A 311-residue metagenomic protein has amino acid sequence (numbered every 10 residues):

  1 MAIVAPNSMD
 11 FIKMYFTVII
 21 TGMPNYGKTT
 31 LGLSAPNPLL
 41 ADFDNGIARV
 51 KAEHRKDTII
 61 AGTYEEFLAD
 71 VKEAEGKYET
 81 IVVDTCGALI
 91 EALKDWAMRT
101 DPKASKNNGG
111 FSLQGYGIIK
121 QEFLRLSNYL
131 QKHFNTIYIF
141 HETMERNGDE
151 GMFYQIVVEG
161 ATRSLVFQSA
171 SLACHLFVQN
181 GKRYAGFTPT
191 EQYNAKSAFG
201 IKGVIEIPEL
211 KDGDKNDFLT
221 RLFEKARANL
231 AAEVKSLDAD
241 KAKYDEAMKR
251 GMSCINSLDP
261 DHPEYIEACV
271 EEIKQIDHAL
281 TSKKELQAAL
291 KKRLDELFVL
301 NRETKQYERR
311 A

Functional and structural regions predicted by a protein language model:
A2-G76, T80-V83, G87-A92: Conserved P-loop
T17, G22, Y26, A35 (+1 more regions): Interfaces that engage single-stranded nucleic acids at replication/repair/recombination sites
L33, G76, Q131-K132, Q168: Structured loop/turn residues at beta-strand edges in well-structured enzyme cores
P38-L40, T136, A173-H175: Short, well-ordered beta-strand core segments
A69-K72, L124-N128, N256: Surface-exposed alpha-helical segments enriched in charged/polar residues
V82, I137-H141, H175-L176: Short, conserved beta-strand edge motifs with alternating hydrophobic and charged residues
A88-S164: P-loop NTPase motor core
E145-E246: Conserved GTP-binding G-domain of TRAFAC-class P-loop NTPases and closely related GTPase folds
